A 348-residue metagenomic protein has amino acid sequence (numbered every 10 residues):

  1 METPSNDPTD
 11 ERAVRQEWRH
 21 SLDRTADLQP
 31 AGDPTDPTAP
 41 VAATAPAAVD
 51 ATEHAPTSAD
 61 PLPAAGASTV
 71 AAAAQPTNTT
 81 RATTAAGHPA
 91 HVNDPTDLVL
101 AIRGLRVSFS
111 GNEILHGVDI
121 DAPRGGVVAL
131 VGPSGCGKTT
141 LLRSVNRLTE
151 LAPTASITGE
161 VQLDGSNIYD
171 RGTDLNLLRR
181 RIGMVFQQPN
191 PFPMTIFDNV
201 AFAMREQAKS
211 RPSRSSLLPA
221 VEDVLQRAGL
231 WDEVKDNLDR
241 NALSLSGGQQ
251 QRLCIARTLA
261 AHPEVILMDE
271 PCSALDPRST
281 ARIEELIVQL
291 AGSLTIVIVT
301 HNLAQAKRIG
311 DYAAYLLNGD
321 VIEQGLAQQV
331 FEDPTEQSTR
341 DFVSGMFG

Functional and structural regions predicted by a protein language model:
E160-L177, D239, V330: ABC ATPase NBD Q-loop/coupling interface
E160-N167, A208, P212-D236: Conserved ABC ATPase "signature" region
R240-L245, Q249: Conserved ABC ATPase signature
H262: Conserved catalytic motifs of ABC-family nucleotide-binding domains
I266-D269: Catalytic Walker B motif of ABC-type/P-loop ATPase nucleotide-binding domains
Q324-G325: ABC ATPase "signature
